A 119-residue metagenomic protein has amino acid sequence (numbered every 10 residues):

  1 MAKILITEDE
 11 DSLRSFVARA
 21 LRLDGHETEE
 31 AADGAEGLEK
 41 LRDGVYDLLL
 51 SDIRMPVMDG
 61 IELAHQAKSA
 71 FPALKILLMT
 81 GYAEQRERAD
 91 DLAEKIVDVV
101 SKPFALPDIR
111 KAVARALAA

Functional and structural regions predicted by a protein language model:
E8: Conserved acidic carboxylate
D11-E29, A116: Two-component/phosphorelay signaling modules centered on CheY-like receiver
D33-E36, D59-L63: Acidic catalytic/metal-coordinating carboxylates
R42-G44, Q66-L74, A89-E94: Conserved phosphotransfer cores of two-component systems
V45-L50: Active-site beta3 strand of CheY-like receiver
M55: Receiver (REC) domain active-site loop signature in two-component systems and cognate sites in sensor histidine kinases
E62, Y82-V100, P107, K111-A114: Alpha4 helix (beta4-alpha4-beta5 surface) of REC/receiver domains from two-component response regulators
